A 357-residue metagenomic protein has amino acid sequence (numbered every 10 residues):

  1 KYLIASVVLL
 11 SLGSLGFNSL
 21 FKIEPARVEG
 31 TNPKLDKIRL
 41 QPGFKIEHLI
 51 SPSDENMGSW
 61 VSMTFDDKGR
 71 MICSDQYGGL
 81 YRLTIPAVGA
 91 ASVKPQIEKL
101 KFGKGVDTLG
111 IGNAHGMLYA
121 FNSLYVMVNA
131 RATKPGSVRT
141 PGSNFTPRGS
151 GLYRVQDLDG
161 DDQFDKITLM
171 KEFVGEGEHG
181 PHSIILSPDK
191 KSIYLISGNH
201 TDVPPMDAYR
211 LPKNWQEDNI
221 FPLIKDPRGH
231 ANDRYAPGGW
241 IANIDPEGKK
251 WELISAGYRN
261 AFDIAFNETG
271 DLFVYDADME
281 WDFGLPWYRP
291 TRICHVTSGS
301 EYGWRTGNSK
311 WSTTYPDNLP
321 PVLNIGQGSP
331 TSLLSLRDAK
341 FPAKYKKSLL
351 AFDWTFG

Functional and structural regions predicted by a protein language model:
K1-Y2: Positively charged n-region of N-terminal signal peptides that target proteins for export
A5-S14: Bacterial N-terminal signal peptides
N18-G357: Beta-propeller domains with acidic blade repeats across secreted/periplasmic ectodomains and cytosolic WD/CNH propellers
